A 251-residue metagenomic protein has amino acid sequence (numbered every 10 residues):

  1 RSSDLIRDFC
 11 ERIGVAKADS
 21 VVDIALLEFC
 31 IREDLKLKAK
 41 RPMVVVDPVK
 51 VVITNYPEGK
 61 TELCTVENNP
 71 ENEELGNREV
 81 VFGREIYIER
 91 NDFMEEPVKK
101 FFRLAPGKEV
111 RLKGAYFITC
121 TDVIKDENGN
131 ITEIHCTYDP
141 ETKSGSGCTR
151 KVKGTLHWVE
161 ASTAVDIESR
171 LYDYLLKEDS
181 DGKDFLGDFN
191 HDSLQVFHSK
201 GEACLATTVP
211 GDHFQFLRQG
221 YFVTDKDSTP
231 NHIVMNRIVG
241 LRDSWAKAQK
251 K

Functional and structural regions predicted by a protein language model:
E11-V15, V21-K251: Core subunits and conserved enzymes of cellular information-processing and envelope-translocation systems across
